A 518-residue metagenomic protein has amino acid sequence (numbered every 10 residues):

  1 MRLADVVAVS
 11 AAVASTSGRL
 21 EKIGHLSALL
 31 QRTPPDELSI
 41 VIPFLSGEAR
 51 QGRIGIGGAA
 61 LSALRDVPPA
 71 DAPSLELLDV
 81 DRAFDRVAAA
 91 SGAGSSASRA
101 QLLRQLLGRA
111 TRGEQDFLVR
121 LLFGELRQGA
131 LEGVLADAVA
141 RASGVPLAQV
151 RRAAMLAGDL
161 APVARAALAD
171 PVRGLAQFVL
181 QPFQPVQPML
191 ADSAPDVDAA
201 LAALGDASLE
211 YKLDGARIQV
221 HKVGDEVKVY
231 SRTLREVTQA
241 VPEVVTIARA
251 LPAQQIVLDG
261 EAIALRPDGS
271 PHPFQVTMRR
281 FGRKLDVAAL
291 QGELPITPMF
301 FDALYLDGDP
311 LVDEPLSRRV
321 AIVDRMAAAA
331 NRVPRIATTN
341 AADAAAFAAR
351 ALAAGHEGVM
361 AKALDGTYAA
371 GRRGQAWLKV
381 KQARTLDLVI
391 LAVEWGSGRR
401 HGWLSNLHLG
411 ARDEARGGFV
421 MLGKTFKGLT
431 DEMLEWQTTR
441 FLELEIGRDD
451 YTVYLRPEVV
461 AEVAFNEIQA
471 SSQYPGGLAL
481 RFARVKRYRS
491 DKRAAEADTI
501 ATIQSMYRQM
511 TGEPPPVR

Functional and structural regions predicted by a protein language model:
M1-N340, G410, E414-M421, T425 (+2 more regions): N-terminal nucleic-acid-engaging modules of covalent nucleotidyltransferase systems
G124, D286, V393-G398, I468-A470: Short beta-turn/strand-loop junction motif enriched in small, turn-promoting residues
R173, A327-A369: Metal-assisted phosphate- and nucleotidyl-transfer catalytic regions
M189-S208, L213, A344-A346, A363-G398: Flexible, glycine/threonine-enriched loop-and-boundary segments that flank and lead into catalytic domains of large
H221-V223, A370-R373, R400-S405, Y474-G477: Short glycine/proline-enriched turns and hinge-like loops at secondary-structure junctions
P295-I296, H356, Q375, T385-I390 (+4 more regions): Active-site lining segments that contact anionic ligands and/or coordinate catalytic metals
V380, G418-T438: Helical (often loop-to-helix) elements that flank the catalytic cores of nucleotide-handling enzymes
Q437-R489: C-terminal structured "cap/appendage" subdomains that terminate the fold
